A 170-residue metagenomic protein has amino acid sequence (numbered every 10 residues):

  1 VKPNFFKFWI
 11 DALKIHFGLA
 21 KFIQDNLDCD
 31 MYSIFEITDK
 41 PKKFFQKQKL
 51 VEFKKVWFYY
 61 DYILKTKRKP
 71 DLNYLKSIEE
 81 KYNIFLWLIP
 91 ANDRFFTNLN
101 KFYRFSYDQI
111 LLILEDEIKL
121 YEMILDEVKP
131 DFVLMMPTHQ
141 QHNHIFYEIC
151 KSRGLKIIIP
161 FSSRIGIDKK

Functional and structural regions predicted by a protein language model:
V1-F5: Extreme N-terminal starter segment of soluble prokaryotic enzymes
F8-F17, M135-P137: A short, glycine/small-residue-rich beta-strand->loop->alpha-helix junction that serves as a flexible
I15-G18, P41-K42, Q141-H144: Short, well-ordered alpha-helical microsegments
K21-I118, I165-K170: Conserved N-terminal ligand/cofactor-binding loop architecture of enzyme catalytic domains
I34, M136, P160-F161: Generic beta-sheet signal
D126-V128, I145-K156: Glycosyltransferases and closely related glycan-assembly transferases that use nucleotide-activated donors
K129-L134: Proline-aspartate-enriched helix->loop->beta-strand connector
S152-K170: Active-site-proximal region of nucleotide-activated glycan assembly enzymes, centered on histidine/acidic-rich loops
